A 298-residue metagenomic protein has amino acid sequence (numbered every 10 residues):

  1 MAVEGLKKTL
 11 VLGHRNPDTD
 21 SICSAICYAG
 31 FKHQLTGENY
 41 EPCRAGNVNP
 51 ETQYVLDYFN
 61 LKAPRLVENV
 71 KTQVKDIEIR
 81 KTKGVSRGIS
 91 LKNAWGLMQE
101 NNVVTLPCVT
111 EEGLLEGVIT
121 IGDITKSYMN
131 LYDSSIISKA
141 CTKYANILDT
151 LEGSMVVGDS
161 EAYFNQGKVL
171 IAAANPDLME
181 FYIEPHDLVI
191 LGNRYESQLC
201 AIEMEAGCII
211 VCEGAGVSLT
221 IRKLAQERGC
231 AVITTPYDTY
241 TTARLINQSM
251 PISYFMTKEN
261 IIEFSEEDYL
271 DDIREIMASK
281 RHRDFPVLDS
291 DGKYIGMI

Functional and structural regions predicted by a protein language model:
M1-V103, T110-E116, D123-K126: Replace "Mg2+/Mn2+-dependent" with "divalent metal-dependent
R15, A45-V48, E68-K71, E111 (+6 more regions): Short, ordered loop/turn segments at secondary-structure junctions
E41, P64-L66, L106-P107, V189-L191 (+5 more regions): Short hydrophobic alpha-helical runs that function as membrane-insertion/retention elements
V67-L97, V109, Y144-V157, Y163-Y195 (+4 more regions): Bateman/CBS regulatory modules and CBS-like beta-alpha motifs in cytosolic regions of diverse proteins
N101-V103, S279-H282: Short, small/polar residue-rich loop motifs at catalytic or cofactor-binding pockets
L114-N130, Y237, H282, P286 (+1 more regions): Short beta->alpha transition motifs characteristic of CBS
D123-F164, G229-C230, T234-P236: Juxtadomain coupling helices with adjacent low-complexity linkers
S134, R222, E227-T257: Long, charge-dense
